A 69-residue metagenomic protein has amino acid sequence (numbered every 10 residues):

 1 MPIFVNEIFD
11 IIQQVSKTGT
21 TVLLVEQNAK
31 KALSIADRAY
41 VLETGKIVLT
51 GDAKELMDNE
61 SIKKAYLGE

Functional and structural regions predicted by a protein language model:
M1: ABC-family nucleotide-binding domains
V5-T18: Helical segment within the ABC ATPase nucleotide-binding domain
E26-Q27: H-loop/switch region of ABC-family ATPase nucleotide-binding domains
A32-S34: A short, surface-exposed alpha-helical micro-motif characterized by mixed small hydrophobic and charged/polar residues
R38, T50: Short, glycine/charged-rich "phosphate-handling" switch motifs in NTP-dependent and phosphotransfer domains
L42, D58-E69: C-terminal boundary and immediately downstream tail of ABC-type ATPase nucleotide-binding domains
